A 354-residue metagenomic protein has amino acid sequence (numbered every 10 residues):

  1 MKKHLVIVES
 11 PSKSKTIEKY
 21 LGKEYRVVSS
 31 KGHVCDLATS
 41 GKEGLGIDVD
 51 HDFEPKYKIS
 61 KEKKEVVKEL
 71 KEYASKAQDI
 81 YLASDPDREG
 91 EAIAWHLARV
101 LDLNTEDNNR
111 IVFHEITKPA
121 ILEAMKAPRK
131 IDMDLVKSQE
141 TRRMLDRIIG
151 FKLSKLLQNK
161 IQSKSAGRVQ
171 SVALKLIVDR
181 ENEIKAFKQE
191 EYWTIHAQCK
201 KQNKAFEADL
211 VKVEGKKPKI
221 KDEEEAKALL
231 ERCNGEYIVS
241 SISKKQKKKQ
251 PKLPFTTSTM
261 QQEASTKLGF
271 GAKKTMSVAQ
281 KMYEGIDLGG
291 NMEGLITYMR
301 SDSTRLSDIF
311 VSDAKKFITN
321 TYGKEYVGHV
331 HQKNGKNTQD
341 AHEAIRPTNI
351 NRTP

Functional and structural regions predicted by a protein language model:
M1-R143, I149, V211, K221-E224 (+3 more regions): Intrinsically disordered, low-complexity regulatory segments
K2, D85-P86, I161-S165, K244-L253 (+2 more regions): Conserved short loop/turn motifs at secondary-structure junctions
P11, K64, K68-K71, D87 (+15 more regions): Conserved structured core elements
R26, C35-I59, R168-E284, T319-V327: Long, highly charged, low-complexity internal segments
K56-K58, S84-P86, N104-N109, P128-V136 (+5 more regions): Short, polar/flexible loop-turn hinges at active-site or ligand-entry regions and domain interfaces
S75-K76, I116-C199, S241-K248: C-terminal or mid-to-C-terminal helical accessory/interaction module adjacent to the motor/catalytic core
D132-L135, I148-G150, Q158, G285-P354: Extended, highly charged linker/hinge segments and catalytic-adjacent loops that couple domains and form adaptable
T141-K152, V172, A197-K201, K247-T259 (+2 more regions): Core structural elements
